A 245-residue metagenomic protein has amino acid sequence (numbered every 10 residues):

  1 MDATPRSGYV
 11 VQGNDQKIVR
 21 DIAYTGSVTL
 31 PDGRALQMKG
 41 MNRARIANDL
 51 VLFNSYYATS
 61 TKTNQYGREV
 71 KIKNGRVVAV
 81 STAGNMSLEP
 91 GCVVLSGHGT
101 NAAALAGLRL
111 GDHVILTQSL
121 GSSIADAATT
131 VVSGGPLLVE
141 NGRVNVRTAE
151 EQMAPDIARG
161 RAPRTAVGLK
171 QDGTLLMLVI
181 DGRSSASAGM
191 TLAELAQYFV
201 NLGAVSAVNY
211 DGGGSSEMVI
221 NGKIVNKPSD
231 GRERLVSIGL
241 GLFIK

Functional and structural regions predicted by a protein language model:
M1-K245: Gly/Ser/Thr/Pro-rich low-complexity, intrinsically disordered segments
